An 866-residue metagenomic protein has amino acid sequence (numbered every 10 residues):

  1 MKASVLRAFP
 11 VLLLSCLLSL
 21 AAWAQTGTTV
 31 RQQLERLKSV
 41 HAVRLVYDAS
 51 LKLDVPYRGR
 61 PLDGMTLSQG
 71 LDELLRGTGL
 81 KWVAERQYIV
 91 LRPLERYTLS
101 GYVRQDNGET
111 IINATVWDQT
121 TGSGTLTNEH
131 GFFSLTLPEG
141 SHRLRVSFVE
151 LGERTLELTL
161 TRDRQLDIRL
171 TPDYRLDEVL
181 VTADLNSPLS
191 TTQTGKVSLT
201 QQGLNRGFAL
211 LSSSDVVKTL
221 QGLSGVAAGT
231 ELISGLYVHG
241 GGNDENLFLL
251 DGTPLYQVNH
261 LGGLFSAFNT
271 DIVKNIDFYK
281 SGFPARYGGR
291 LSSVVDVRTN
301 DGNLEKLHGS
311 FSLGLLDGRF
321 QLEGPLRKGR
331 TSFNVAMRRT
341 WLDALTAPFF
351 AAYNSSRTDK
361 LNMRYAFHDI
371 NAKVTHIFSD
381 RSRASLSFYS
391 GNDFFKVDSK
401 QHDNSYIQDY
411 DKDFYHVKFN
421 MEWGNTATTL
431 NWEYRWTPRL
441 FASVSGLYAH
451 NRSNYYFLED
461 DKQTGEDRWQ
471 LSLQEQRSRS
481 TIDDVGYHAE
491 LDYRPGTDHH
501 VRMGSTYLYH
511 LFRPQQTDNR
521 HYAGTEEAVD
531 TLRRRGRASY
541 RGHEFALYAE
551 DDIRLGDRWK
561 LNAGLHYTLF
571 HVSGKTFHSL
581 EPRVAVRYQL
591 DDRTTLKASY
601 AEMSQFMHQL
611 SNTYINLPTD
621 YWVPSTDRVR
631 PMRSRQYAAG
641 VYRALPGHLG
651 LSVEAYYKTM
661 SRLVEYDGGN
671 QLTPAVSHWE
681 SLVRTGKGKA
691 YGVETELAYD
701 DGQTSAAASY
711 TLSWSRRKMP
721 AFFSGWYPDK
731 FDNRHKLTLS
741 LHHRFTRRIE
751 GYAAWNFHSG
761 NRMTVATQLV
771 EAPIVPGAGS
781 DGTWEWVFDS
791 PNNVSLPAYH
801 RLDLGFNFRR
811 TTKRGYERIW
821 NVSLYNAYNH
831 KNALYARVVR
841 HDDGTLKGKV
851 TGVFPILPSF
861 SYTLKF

Functional and structural regions predicted by a protein language model:
L34-R44, S50, T78, Y88-Q119 (+5 more regions): Short, acidic, small-residue-rich periplasmic hinge/interaction motif at the N-terminus of Gram-negative outer-membrane
L75, L126, F132, E150-G152 (+5 more regions): Periplasmic N-terminal accessory/gating domains of Gram-negative outer-membrane beta-barrel systems
G314-R339, S355-D398, N420-V444, Y448 (+1 more regions): Transmembrane beta-barrel wall of Gram-negative outer-membrane proteins
R381-R435, H450-T481, P618: Flexible loop and strand-edge segments within Gram-negative outer membrane beta-barrel domains
R452, Y588, D592-Y637, Y657-E680 (+2 more regions): Surface-exposed extracellular loop regions of Gram-negative outer-membrane beta-barrel proteins, predominantly
D484-G486, R535-G536, Y540, A546 (+5 more regions): Outer membrane beta-barrel strand-and-loop segments of large Gram-negative receptors, especially TonB-dependent
D557, Y657-T659, W679-V765: Gram-negative outer-membrane beta-barrel transporters
R748, F757-D781, P797-D803, N807-F866: C-terminal beta-signal and adjacent terminal beta-strands/loops of Gram-negative outer-membrane beta-barrel proteins
